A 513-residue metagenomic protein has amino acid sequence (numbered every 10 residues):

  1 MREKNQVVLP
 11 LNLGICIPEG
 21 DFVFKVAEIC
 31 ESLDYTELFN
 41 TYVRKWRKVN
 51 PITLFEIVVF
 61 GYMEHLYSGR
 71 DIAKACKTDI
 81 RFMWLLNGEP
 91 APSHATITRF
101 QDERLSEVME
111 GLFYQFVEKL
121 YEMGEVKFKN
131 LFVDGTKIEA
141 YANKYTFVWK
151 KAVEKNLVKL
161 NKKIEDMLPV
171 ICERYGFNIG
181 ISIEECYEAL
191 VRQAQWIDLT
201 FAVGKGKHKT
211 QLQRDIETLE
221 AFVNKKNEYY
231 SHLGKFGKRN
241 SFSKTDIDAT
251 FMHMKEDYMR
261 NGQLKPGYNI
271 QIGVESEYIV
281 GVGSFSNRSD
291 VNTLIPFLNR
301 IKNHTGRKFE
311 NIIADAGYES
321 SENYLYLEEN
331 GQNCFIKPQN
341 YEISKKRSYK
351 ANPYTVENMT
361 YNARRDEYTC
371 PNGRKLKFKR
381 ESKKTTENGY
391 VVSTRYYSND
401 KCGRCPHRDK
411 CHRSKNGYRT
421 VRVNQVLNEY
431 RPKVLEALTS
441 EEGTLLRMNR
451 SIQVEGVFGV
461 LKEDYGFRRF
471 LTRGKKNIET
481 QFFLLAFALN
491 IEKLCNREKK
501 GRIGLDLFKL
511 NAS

Functional and structural regions predicted by a protein language model:
M1-F24: Hydrophobic alpha-helical membrane-insertion signals
E19-V59: Basic, short loop/linker segments at the boundary and entry of helix-turn-helix/winged-helix-like folds
V43-N50, V59-I80, G88: Short, Lys/Arg-enriched phosphate-binding patches
H65-T78, P90-S513: Anion-binding and metal-coordination hotspots
W84: Aromatic-lined, polymer-binding surfaces characteristic of secreted/periplasmic polysaccharide-degrading enzymes
